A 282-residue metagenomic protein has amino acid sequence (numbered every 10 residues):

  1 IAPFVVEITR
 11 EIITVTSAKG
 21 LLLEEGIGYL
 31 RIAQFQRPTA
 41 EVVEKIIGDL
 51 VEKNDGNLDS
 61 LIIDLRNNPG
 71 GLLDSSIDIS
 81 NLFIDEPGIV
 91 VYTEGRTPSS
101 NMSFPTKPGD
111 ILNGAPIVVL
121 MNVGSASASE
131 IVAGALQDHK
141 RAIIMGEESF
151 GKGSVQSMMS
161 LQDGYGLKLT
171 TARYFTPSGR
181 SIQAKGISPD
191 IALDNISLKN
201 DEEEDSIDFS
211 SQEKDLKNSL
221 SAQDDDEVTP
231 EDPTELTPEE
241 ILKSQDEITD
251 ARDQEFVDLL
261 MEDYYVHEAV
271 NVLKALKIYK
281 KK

Functional and structural regions predicted by a protein language model:
P3-E7, T14-K282: C-terminal "post-core" interaction segments
